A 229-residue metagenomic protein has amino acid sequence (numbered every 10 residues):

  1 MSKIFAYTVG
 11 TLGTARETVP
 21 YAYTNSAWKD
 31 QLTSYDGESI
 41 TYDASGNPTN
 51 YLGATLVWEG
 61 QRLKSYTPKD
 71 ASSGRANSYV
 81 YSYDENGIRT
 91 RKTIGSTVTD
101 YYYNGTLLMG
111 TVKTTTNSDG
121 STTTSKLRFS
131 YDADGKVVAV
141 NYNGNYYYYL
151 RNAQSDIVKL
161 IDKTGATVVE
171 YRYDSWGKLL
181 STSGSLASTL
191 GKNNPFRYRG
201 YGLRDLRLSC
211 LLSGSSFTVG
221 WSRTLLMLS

Functional and structural regions predicted by a protein language model:
M1-Y7, G13-Q31, E38-N47, A54-K64 (+7 more regions): Aromatic-rich beta-strand edge motifs centered on tyrosine
K3-L12, T33-E38, T49-A54, S65-S72 (+5 more regions): Beta-turn initiation residues at beta-strand->coil junctions
V19-N25, Y142-L212: A motif-centric feature for acidic-aromatic and gly/ser/thr-rich catalytic loops and repeats
L32, R75, T122-T124, R223-M227: Tryptophan-centered short beta-strand motifs
G74-A76, A166, L206, V219: A cross-taxa feature marking solvent-exposed loop/turn segments within ectodomains of secreted and single-pass membrane
N86-R91, L107-G110, N194-R197, S209: Short, hydrophobic/aromatic-rich segments at coil-to-beta transitions
V137, L179, R223-L225: Predominantly a core beta-strand signature of beta-propeller blades across repeat-based propeller domains
S209-S229: Acidic, proline/serine/threonine- and glycine-rich low-complexity intrinsically disordered segments
